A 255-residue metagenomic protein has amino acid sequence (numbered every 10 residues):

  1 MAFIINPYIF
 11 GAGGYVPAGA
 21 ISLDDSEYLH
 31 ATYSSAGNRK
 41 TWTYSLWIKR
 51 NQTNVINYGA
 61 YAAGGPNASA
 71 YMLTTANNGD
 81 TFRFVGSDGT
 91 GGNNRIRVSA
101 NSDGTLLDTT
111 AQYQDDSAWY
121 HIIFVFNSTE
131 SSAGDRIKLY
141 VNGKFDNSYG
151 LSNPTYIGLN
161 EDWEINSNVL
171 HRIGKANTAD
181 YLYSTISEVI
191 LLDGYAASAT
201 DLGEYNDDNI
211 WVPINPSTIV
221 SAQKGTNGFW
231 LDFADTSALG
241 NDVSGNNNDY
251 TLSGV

Functional and structural regions predicted by a protein language model:
A2-G19, D24-E27, S131-A133, G150-T155 (+3 more regions): Extended recognition patches within non-cytosolic domains
F3-D24, S45-N54, N77-L159: Extracellular glycan-interaction surfaces
S22, A62-A63, M72-T75, F82-D88 (+8 more regions): Beta-strand-rich, repetitive solenoid scaffolds
L23-W42, G104-Q114, K175-T178, P213-A222: Short surface loop/edge beta-strand patches of beta-sandwich-type extracellular domains that form ligand-contact sites
G37-R39, G89, D115, E164-N166 (+2 more regions): Extracellular/periplasmic catalytic domains that process cell-envelope and extracellular macromolecules
Y44-R50, I122-F124, I173, I186-L191 (+2 more regions): Short hydrophobic/aromatic patches on beta-strands that form ligand-binding or substrate-lining surfaces
Y44-S45, N54-N78, L139, Y205-D208: Aromatic-rich beta-strand patches that line glycan-recognition/binding surfaces of extracellular proteins
N160-I186: Extracellular glycan-interaction patches encoded by glycine-rich segments
